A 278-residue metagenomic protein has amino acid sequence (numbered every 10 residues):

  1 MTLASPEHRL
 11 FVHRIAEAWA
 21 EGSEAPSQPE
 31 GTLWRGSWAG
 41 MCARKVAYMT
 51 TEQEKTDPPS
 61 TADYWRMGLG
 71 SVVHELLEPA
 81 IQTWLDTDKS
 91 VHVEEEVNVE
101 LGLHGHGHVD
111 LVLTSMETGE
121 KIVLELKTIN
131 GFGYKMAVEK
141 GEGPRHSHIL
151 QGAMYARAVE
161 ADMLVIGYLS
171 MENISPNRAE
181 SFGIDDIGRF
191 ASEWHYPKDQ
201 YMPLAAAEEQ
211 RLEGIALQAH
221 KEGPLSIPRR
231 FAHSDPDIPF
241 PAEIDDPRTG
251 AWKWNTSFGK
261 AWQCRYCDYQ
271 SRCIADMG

Functional and structural regions predicted by a protein language model:
M1-V123, N130-M136, H146: Metal-dependent nuclease catalytic cores that hydrolyze phosphodiester bonds in DNA/RNA, characterized by
A4-S5, A161-G278: Metal-dependent nuclease catalytic regions and adjoining charged, substrate-binding loops involved in nucleic-acid end
E75-T83, K140-M171: Metal-dependent nuclease catalytic cores in nucleic-acid-processing enzymes, especially RNase H-like/related
H92, I122-E125, M163-Y168: A structural signal for short, well-ordered beta-strand segments and their strand-loop junctions that often border
H104, G141-H148, R157, W194-K198 (+1 more regions): Short capping loops/turns at secondary-structure boundaries
V109, A153, W262-R265: Residue-level detector of short, conserved catalytic/binding motifs and their immediate flanks
K127-N130, S170-M171: A short beta-strand motif that forms part of the nucleic acid-binding face of small beta-barrel RNA-binding folds
G133-V138, P176-A179: A short, polar/proline- and glycine-enriched secondary-structure boundary/capping micro-motif
